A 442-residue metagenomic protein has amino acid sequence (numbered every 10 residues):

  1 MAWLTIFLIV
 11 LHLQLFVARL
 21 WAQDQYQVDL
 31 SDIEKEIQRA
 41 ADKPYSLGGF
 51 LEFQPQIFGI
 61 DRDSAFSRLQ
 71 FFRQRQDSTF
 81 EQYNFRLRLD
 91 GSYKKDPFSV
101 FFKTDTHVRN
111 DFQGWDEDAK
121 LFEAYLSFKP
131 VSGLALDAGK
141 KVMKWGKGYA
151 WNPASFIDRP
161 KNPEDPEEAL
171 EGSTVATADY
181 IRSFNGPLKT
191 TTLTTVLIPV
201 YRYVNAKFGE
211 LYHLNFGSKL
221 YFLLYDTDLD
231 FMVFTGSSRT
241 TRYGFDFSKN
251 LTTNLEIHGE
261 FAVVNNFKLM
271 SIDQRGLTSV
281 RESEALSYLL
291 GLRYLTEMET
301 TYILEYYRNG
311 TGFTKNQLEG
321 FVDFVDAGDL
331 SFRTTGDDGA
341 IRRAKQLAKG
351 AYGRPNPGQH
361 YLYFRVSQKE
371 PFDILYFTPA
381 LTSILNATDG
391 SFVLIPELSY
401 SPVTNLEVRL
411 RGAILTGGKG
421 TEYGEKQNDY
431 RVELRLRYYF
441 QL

Functional and structural regions predicted by a protein language model:
Q23-L136, L398, E407-A413, Q427-R435: Beta-barrel outer-membrane channel/assembly domains of diderm bacteria
R39-A40, Y45, F53, G91-K95 (+11 more regions): Residue-level signature of outer-membrane beta-barrel architecture
K43, T79-F85, E117-F122, L170-T174 (+7 more regions): Residues that define the transmembrane beta-barrel architecture of outer-membrane proteins
F85-I198, F222, G417: Outer membrane beta-barrel
D96-F102, G133-L136, N185-T191, L224-F231 (+5 more regions): Repeated loop/turn-to-beta-strand initiation elements of outer-membrane beta-barrel proteins
D96-F98, L223-D226, G236, S248-T382: Detector for outer-membrane/organellar transmembrane beta-barrel domains, recognizing the amphipathic beta-strand
S99-N110, F122, P160-K161, L193-Y201 (+5 more regions): Transmembrane beta-strand segments that form the barrel wall of outer-membrane beta-barrel proteins
A178, F364-V366, Q427-L442: Outer-membrane beta-barrel "beta-signal"
